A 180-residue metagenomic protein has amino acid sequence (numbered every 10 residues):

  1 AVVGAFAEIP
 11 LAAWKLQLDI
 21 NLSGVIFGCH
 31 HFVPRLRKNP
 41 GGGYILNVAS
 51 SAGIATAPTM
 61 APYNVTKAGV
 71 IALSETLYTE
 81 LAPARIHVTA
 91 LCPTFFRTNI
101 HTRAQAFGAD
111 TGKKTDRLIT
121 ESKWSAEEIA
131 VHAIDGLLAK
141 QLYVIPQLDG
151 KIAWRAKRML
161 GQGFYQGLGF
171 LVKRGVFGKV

Functional and structural regions predicted by a protein language model:
A5-F6, P10-K15: Substrate-binding pocket helix/loop in short-chain dehydrogenase/reductase
F6-A7, A57-A61: Active-site loop immediately N-terminal to the catalytic Tyr-X3-Lys motif of short-chain dehydrogenase/reductase
C29, T66: Active-site helix of classical SDR
H31-G41: A short helix-coil junction within the Rossmann-fold of NAD(P)-dependent oxidoreductases
P34, T79-P83: Alpha-helical segment proximal to the catalytic Tyr-Lys
S50: Residue(s) in the substrate-gating loop at a strand-loop-helix junction that position the organic substrate next
P83-L148: SDR active-site lid
